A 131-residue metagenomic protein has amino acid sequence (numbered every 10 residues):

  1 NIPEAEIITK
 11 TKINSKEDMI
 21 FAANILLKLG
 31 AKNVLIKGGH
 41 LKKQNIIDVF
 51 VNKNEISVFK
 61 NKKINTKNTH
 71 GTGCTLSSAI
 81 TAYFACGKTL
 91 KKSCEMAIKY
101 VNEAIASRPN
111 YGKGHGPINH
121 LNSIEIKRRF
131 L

Functional and structural regions predicted by a protein language model:
N1-E55: Conserved phosphate/ATP/ADP-binding segment of small-molecule kinases
E4, G39-L41, K63-N65, A97-V101: Glycine-rich beta-alpha junction loops
E6-I7, K67-L90: Short, small-residue alpha-helix embedded
T11-M19, A85-E95: Short, charged, surface-exposed loops that flank catalytic or proteolytic processing sites
K32-L35, I56-V58, K91, G116: Structural motif
H40-L41, G73-T75, A79, G114-I118: Gly/Ser/Thr-rich beta-alpha loop segments that engage phosphate groups in nucleotides
I56-H70: Short pre-catalytic strand/loop immediately N-terminal to key active-site residues, enriched for Gly-Thr
K91-L131: Charged C-terminal helix
